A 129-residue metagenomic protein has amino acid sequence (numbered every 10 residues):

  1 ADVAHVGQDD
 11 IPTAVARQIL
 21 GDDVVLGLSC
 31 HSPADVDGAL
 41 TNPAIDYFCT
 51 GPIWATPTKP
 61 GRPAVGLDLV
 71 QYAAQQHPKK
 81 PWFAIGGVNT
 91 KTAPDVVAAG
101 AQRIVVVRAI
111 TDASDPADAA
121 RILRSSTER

Functional and structural regions predicted by a protein language model:
A1-A4, L20-G27, T41-T50, P78-K80 (+1 more regions): Glycine-enriched alpha-helix->loop->beta-strand junction motifs that scaffold or abut catalytic
D2, D22, T56-A64: Glycine-rich tight-turn/loop motif centered on a GG-T
V3, V36, Y47, V70-Q71 (+3 more regions): Residue-level detection of beta-strand scaffold positions
Q8, A16-S32, P63-T90, L123-R129: Alpha-helix-loop-beta-strand connector modules within alpha/beta enzyme cores
Q8-Q18, C49-G61, A93-S126: Glycine-rich phosphate-binding active-site loops on the catalytic face of alpha/beta enzymes
A14, P33-T41, L67, Q71 (+5 more regions): Amphipathic, non-transmembrane alpha-helical secondary structure
S29-K59: Histidine/lysine/aspartate-rich catalytic loop segments that bind and position anionic ligands
